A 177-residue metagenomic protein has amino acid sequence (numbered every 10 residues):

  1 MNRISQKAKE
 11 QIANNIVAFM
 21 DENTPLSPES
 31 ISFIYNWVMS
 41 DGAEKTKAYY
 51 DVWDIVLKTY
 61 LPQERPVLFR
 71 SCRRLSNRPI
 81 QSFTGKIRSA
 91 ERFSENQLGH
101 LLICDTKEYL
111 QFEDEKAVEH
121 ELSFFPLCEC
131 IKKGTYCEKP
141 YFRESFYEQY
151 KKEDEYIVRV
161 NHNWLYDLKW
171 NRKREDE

Functional and structural regions predicted by a protein language model:
M1-E64, R74-R78, I87-G99, T106-E177: Conserved NAD+-utilizing ADP-ribose enzyme module
L68-R70: Extended non-catalytic scaffold regions that mediate assembly and binding in large macromolecular machines
F83-T84: Conserved aromatic
